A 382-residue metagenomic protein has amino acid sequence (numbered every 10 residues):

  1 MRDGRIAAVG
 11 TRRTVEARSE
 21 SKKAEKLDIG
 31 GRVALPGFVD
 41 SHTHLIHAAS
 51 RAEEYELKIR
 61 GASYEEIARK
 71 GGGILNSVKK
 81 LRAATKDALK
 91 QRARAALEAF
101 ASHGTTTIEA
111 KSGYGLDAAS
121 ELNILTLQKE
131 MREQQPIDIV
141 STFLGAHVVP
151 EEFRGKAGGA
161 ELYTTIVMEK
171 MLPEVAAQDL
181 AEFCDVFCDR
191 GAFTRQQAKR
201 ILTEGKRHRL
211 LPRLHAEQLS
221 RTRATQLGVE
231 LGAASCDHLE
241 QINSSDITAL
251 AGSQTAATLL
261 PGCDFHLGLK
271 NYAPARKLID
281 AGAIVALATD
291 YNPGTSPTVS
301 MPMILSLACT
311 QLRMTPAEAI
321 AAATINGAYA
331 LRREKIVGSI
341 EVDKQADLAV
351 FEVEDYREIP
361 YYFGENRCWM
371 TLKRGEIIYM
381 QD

Functional and structural regions predicted by a protein language model:
M1-A34: Histidine-rich, glycine-flanked metal-binding segment
G4, G31, H42, Y55 (+12 more regions): Divalent metal-coordination and catalytic microenvironments
A24-D28, S141, T371: Conserved beta-strand scaffold positions in the cores of enzyme catalytic domains, especially in NTP/NDP-utilizing
R32-E54: Di-metal (Zn2+ and/or Mg2+/Mn2+) metal-binding site signature of metallo-dependent hydrolases with the MBL/beta-CASP
S50-L75: Flexible glycine-/small-residue-enriched beta->alpha junction loops that bind anionic phosphate/pyrophosphate groups
S77-R92, E98, T106-R223: Metal-coordinating catalytic core of metallo-dependent amide/deamination hydrolases
L211, R221-S339, F351-R357, F363-E365 (+1 more regions): Active-site-adjacent C-terminal substructures of enzyme catalytic domains
